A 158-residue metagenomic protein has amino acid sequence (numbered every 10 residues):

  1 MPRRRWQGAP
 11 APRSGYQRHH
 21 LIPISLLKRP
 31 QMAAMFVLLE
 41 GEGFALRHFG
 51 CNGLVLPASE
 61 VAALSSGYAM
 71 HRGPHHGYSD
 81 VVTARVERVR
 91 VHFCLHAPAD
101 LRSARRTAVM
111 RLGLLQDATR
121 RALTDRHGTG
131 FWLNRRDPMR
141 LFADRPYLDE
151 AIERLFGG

Functional and structural regions predicted by a protein language model:
M1-Y68, P138-E153: Betabetaalpha-Me/HNH-type nuclease active-site subdomain
V61-G158: C-terminal, well-folded lobe of enzymatic/effector domains
